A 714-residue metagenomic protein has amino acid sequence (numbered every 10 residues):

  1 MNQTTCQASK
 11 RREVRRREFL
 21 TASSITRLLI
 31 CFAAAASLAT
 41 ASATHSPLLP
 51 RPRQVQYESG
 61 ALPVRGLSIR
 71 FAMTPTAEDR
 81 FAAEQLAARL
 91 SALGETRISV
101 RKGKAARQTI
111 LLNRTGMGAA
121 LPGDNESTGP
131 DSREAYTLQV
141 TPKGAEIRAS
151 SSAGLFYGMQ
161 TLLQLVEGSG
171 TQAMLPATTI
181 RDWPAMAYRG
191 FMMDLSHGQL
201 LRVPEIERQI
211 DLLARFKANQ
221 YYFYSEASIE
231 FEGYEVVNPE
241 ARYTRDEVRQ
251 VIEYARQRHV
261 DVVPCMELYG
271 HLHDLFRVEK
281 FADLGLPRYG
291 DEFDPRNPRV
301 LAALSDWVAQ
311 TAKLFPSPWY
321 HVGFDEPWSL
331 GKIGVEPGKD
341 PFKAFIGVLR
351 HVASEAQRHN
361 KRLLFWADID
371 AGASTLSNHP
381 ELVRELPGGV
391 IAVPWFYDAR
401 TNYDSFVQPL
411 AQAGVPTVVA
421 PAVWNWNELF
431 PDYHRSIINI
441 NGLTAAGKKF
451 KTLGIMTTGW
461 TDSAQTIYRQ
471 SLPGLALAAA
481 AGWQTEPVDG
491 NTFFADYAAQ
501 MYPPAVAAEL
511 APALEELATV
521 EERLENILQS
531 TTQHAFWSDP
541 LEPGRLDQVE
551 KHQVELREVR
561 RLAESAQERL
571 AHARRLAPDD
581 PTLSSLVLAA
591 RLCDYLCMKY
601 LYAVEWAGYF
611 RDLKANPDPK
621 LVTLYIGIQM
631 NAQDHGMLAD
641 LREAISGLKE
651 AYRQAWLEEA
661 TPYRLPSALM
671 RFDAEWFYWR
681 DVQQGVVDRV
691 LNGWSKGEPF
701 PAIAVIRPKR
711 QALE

Functional and structural regions predicted by a protein language model:
M1-S23: N-terminal secretory signal peptides that target proteins for export/translocation
E13, R27-L28, A41: Low-complexity, intrinsically disordered segments with a bias for serine/threonine
S24-S37: Bacterial N-terminal signal peptides
S42-R189, G442, Q465: Contiguous, structured surface segment used for ligand recognition
L48-P50, V55-Y57, R80, L138 (+5 more regions): Substrate-binding groove of N-acetylhexosamine-processing glycoside hydrolases
M73-P75, H197-Q199, D398: A generic structural motif
G116-G118, L268-Y269, E326-S329, I369-G372: Short, internal active-site loops enriched in acidic
G129-Q357, L364, V419-P421, W426 (+2 more regions): Feature activates predominantly on carbohydrate-active enzymes
